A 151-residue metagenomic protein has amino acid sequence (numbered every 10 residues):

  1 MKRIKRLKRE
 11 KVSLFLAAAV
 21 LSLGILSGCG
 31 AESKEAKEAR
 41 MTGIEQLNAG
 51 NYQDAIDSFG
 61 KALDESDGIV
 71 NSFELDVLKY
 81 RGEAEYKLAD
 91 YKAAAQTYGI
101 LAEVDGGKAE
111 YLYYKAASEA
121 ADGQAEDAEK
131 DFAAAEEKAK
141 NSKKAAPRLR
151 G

Functional and structural regions predicted by a protein language model:
K37-E38, S72, D76, E110 (+1 more regions): Start-of-helix register in tetratricopeptide repeats
N48-A49, K87, A121: Register position in tetratricopeptide repeats
Y80, Y114, R148-G151: Canonical tetratricopeptide repeat
